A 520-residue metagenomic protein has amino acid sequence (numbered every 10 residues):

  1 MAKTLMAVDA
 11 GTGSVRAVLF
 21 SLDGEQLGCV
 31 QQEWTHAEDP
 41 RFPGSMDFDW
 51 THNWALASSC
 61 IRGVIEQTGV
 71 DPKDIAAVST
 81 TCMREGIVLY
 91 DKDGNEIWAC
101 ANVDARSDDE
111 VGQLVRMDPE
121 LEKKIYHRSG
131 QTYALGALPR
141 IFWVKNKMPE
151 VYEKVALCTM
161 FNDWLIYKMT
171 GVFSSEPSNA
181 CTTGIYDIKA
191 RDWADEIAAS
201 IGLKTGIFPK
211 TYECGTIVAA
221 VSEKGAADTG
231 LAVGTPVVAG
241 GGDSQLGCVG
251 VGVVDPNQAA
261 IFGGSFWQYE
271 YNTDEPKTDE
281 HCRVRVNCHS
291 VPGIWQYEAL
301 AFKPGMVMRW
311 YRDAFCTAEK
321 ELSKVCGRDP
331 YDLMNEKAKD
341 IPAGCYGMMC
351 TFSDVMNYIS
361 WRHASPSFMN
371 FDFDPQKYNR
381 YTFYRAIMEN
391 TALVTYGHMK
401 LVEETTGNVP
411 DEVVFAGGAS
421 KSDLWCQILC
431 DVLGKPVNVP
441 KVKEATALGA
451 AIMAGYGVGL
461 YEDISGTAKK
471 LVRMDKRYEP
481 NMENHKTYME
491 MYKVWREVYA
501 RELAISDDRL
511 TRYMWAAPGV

Functional and structural regions predicted by a protein language model:
M1-A99, K154, A226-A227, L231-P236 (+4 more regions): N-terminal glycine/serine-rich phosphate-binding loop of ATP-dependent small-molecule kinases, especially carbohydrate
A10-T12, D23, A99, K124-G242 (+4 more regions): Gly/Ser/Thr-rich active-site cleft segment
A57-A76, K147-Y152, D195-T205, A227-T229 (+1 more regions): Phosphate/pyrophosphate-binding loops at sites that engage ATP/ADP/AMP, CoA/4′-phosphopantetheine, polyphosphate
G112, L246-G250, A301-G305, R309-R312 (+6 more regions): Glycine-rich phosphate-binding/hydrolytic loop that grips phosphoryl groups
K145-M148, Y167, A198-I201, N272-Y358 (+2 more regions): A short helix-loop
I185-P292, E319, V325, D329 (+4 more regions): ATP-dependent carbohydrate kinase catalytic cores
A314-K324, G459-V520: Acidic, glycine/GT-rich loop-and beta-edge segments that sit at the periphery of enzyme/chaperone cores
P342-K441: Activation-segment/catalytic-loop signature of the eukaryotic protein kinase fold
